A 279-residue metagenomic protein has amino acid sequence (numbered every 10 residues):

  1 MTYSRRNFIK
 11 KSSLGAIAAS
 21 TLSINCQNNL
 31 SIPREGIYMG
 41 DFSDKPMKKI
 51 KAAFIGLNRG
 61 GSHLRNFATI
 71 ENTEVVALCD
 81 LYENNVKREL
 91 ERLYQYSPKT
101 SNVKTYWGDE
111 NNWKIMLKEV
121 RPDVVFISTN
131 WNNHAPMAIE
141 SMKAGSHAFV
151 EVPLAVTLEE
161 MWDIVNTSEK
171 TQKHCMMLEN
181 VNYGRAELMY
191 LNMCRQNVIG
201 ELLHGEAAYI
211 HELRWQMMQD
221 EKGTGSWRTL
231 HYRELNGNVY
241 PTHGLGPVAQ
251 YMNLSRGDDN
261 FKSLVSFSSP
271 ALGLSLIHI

Functional and structural regions predicted by a protein language model:
M1-S146, W162-H174: N-terminal glycine-/serine-/threonine-rich beta1-alpha1-beta2 phosphate-ribose binding loop of Rossmann-like
R59, T171-M176, V181-I277: Predominantly a Rossmann-like dinucleotide-binding segment in NAD(P)-dependent oxidoreductases
L78, V125, A148, L202-G205 (+1 more regions): Hydrophobic residues within beta-strands of alpha/beta enzymes
S128, E151, L178: A cross-family glycoside hydrolase active-site/sugar-binding cleft signature
W131, L154-A155, H211-L213: Short glycine-enriched loops at secondary-structure junctions
G145-H147, E151-P153: Short helix/strand-capping hinge loops at secondary-structure junctions that flank key functional elements
L154-E159, G184-R185: Conserved PLP phosphate-binding loop immediately N-terminal to the Schiff-base lysine helix in PLP-dependent enzymes
E160-D163, L188: Short alpha-helix within the catalytic core of nucleotide-sugar-dependent glycosyltransferases
